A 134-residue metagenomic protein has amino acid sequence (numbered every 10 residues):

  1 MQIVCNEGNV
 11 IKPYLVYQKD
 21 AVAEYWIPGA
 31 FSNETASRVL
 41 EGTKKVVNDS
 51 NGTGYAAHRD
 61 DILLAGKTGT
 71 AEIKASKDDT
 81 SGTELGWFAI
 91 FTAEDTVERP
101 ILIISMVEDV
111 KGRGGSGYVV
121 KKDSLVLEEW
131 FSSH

Functional and structural regions predicted by a protein language model:
M1-Y25, S50-H134: Active-site beta-strand/loop architecture of penicillin-binding DD-peptidases
E24-S50, F131: C-terminal beta-signal and terminal closure region of outer-membrane beta-barrel proteins
